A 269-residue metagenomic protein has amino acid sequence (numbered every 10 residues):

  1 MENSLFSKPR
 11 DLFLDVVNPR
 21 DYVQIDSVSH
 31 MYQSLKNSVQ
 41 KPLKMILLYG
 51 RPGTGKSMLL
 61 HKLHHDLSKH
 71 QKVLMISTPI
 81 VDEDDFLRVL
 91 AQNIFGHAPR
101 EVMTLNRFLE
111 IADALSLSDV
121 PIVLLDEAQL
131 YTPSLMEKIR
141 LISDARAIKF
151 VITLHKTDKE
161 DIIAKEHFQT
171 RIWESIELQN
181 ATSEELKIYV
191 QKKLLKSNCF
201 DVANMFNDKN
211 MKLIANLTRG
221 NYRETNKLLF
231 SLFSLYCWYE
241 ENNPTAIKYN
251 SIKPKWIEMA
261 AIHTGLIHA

Functional and structural regions predicted by a protein language model:
M1-D21, Q33, G53, M58-H65 (+3 more regions): C-terminal alpha-helical "lid" subdomain
K8-V16, R20, K72, V81-R100: Conserved NTP-binding/hydrolysis module of P-loop NTPases
V28-Q40: Pre-Walker A adenine-sensing motif
N37-S38, E101-S118: Conserved alpha-helical scaffold flanking the Walker A/P-loop in AAA+ ATPase domains
M45-G53, Y131, I142-E166, I176: Sensor-1/coupling segment of RecA-like P-loop NTPase cores
G50-R51, V73-D82, H155: A short hydrophobic beta-strand->loop->alpha-helix junction that borders the nucleotide-binding pocket of P-loop NTPases
S77, W173-K187: Conserved AAA+ ATPase "SRH/arginine-finger" region at the nucleotide-binding site
A112-L135, I139: Conserved P-loop NTPase "ATPase switch" module shared by AAA+ and STAND
